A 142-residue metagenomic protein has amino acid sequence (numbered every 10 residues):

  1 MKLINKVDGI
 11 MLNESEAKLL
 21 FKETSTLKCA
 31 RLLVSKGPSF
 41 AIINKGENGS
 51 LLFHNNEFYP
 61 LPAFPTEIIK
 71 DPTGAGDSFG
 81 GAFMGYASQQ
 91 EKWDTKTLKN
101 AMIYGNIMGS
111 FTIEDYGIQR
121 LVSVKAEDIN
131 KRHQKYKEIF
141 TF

Functional and structural regions predicted by a protein language model:
M1-R31, N48-G49: Conserved beta-alpha-beta core of the PfkB/ribokinase-like small-molecule kinase fold
T26-F142: Conserved phosphate-binding/catalytic region of the ribokinase-like
